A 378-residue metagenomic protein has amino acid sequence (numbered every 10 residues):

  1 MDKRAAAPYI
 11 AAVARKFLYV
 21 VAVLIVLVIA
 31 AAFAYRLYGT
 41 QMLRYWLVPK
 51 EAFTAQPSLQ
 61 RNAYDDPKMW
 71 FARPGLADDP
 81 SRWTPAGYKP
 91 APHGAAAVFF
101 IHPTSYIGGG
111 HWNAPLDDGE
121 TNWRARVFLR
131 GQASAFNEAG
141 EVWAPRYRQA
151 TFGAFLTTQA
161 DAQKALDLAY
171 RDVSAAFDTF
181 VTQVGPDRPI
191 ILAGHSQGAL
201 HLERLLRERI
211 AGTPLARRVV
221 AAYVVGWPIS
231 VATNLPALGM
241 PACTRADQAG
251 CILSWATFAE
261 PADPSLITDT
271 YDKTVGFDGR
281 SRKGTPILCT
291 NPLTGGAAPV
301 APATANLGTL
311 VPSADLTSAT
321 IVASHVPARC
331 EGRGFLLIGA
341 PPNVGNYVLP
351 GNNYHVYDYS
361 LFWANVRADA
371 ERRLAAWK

Functional and structural regions predicted by a protein language model:
A6, I10-R130, S134: Flexible, membrane-associating and regulatory peripheral segments of lipid-active enzymes
A14-L18, Q41, S174-D187, E208-N346 (+3 more regions): Surface cap/lid and interfacial helix-loop subdomains adjacent to catalytic sites that gate substrate access
G39-N62, H102-P189, I338-K378: Active-site catalytic motif of lipid deacylating hydrolases and related acyltransferases
A97-F100, W143-R146, I191, A221-V224 (+1 more regions): Structural recognition of the beta-strand scaffold that forms the well-ordered cores of secreted hydrolase catalytic
I101-T104, R146-A150, H195-S196, V224-P228 (+1 more regions): Active-site-proximal beta-strand/loop segments in catalytic clefts of secreted hydrolases
L129, H201-I210: Short, well-ordered amphipathic alpha-helices
G194, G198, L202: Gly/Ala-rich beta-loop-alpha elbow adjacent to hydrolase catalytic centers
